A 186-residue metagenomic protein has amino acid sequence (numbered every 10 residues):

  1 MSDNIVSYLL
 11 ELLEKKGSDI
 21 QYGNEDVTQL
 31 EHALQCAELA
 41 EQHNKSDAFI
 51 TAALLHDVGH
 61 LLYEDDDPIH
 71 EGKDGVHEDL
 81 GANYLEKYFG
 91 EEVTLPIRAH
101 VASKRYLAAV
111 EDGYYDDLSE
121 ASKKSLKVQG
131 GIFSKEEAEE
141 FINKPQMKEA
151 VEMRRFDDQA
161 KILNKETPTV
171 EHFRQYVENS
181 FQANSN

Functional and structural regions predicted by a protein language model:
M1-N186: Metal-dependent phosphohydrolase cores
